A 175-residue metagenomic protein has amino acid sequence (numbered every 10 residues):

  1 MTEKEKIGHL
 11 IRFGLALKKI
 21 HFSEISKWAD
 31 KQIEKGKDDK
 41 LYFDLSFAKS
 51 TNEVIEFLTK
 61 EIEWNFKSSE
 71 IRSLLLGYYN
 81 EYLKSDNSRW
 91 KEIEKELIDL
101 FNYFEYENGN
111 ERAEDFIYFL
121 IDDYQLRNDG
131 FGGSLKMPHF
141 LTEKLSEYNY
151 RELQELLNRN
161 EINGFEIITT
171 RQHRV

Functional and structural regions predicted by a protein language model:
M1-V175: Acidic, Ser/Pro/Thr-rich low-complexity regulatory regions and the short amphipathic helical interaction modules they
